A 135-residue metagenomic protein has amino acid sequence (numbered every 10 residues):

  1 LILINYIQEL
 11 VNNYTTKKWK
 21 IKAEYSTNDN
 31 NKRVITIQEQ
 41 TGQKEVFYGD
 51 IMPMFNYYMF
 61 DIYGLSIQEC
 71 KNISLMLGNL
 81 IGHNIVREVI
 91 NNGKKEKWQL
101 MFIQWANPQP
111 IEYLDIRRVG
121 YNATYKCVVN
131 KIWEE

Functional and structural regions predicted by a protein language model:
L1-D50, N84-Q99, E135: Small/polar-rich, solvent-exposed N-terminal microdomains that initiate assembly or binding
L1-E9, D61-S74, K131-E135: Short N-terminal helix-initiation segments at or just after the protein's N-terminus
Q40-Q43, M54-M59, N79-H83: Short, low-complexity, polar/charged sequence segments that are solvent-exposed and flexible
F47-P53, Y113-I116: Short, solvent-exposed beta-strand/turn "edge" segments of beta-rich domains on protein surfaces
M52-C70, V119-N130: Oligomerization/assembly interface segments of phage tail-like spikes and tubes
S66-I90: Mid-chain, well-packed structural core segment of small domains
G82-V128: Acidic-leaning, charged glycine-interspersed low-complexity segments
